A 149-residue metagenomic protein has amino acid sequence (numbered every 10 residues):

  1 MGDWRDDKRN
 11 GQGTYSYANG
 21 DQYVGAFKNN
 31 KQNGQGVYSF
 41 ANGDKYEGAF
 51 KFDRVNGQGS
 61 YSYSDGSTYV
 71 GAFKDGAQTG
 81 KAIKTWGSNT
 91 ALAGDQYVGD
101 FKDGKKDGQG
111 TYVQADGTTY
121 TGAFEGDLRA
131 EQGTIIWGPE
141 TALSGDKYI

Functional and structural regions predicted by a protein language model:
M1-R9, Y23-N33, K45-N56, Y69-T79 (+3 more regions): Conserved anchor residues at repeat-unit boundaries in beta-strand-based tandem repeats, strongest for the MORN repeat
S16-A18, A26, S39-A41, D53: Intrinsically disordered, low-complexity polar segments enriched in Ser/Thr/Pro and acidic
